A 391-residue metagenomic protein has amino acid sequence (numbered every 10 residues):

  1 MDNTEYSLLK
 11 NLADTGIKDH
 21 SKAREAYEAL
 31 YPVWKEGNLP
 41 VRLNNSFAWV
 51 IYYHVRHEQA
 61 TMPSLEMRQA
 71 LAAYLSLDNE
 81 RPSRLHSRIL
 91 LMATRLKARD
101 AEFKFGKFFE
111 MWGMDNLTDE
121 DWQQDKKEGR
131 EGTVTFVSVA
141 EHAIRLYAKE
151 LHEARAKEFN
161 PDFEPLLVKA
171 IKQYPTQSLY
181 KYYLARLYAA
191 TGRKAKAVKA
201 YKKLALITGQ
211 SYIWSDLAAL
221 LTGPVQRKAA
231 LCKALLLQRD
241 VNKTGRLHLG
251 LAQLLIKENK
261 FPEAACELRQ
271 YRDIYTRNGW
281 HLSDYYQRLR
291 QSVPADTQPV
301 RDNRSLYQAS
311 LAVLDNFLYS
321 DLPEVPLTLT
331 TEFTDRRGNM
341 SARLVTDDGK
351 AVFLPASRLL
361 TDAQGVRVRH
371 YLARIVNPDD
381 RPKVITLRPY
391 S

Functional and structural regions predicted by a protein language model:
D2-D14, G37-E58, N79-A154, P175-R186 (+3 more regions): Amphipathic alpha-helical repeat scaffolds of TPR domains
D14-A29, E58-A73, A98-W122, L151-P165 (+2 more regions): Helix-turn-helix repeat elements of alpha-solenoid scaffolds
I17-S21, V50-L65, R95-F103, P224-A230 (+3 more regions): Alpha-helical linker/edge segments of TPR/alpha-solenoid repeat scaffolds and analogous pre-/post-domain helices
Y27-E36, A48, M62-L77, F108-D115 (+3 more regions): TPR/TPR-like (Sel1-like) alpha-helical repeat modules
A185, G192-R288: Alpha-helical protein-protein interaction scaffolds
P299-N339, V368-A373, S391: Structural detector for short beta-strands of small beta-barrel domains
T330, T361-P389: Flexible glycine-rich surface loops and low-complexity tracts that mediate binding to linear polymers
V345-G365: Beta-strand/loop nucleic-acid-binding surfaces
